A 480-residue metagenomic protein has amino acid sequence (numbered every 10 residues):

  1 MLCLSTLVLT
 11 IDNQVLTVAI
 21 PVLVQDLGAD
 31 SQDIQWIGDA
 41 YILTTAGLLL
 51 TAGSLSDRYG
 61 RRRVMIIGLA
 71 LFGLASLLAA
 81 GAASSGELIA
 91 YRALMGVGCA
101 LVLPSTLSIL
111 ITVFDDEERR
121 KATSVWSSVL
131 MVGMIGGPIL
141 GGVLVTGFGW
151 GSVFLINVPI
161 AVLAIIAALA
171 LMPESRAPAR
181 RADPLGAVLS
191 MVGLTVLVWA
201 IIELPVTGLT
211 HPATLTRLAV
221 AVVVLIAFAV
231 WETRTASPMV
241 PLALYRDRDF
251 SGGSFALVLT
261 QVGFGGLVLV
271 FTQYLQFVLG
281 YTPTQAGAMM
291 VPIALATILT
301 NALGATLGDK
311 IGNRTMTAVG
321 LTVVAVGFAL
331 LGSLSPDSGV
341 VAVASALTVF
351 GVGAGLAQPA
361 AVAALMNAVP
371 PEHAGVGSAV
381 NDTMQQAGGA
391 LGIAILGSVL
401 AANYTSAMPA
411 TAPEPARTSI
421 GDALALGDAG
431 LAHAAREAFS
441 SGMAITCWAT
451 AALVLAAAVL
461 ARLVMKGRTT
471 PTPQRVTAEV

Functional and structural regions predicted by a protein language model:
M1-T45, G149, G186, V198 (+6 more regions): Transmembrane core module of solute transporters
M1-T6, D249, A363, D422-V480: Transmembrane-helix exit segments and adjacent C-terminal regions of multi-pass membrane proteins
L7, D39, L43, A70 (+6 more regions): Transmembrane alpha-helical cores of Major Facilitator Superfamily
L23-V24, L55-S56, L140-F148, I201 (+3 more regions): Interfacial helix-cap and linker-helix signal at transmembrane-aqueous boundaries of multi-pass secondary transporters
A46-G47, L77, I135, M191 (+3 more regions): Hydrophobic/small/kink-forming positions within alpha-helical transmembrane segments of polytopic membrane proteins
L49-G186, P212: Helix-loop-helix hairpins in multi-pass membrane proteins, especially solute transporters
G60-L69, S85-G86, S105-T106, F114-S124 (+2 more regions): C-terminal module of multi-pass small-molecule transporters
R119, P159-S175, G193-E203, A221-R234 (+1 more regions): C-terminal membrane-cytosol helix-exit motif in multi-pass small-molecule transporters
